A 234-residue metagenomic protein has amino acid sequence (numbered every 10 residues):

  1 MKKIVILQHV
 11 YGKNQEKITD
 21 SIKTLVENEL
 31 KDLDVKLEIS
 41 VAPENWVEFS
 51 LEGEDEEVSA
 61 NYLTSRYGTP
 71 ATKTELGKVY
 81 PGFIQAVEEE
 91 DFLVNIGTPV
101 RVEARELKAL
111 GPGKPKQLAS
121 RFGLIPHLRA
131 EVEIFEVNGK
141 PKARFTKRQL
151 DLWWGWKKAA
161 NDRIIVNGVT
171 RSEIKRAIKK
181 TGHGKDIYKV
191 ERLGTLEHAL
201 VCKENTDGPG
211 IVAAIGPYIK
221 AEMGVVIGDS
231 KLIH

Functional and structural regions predicted by a protein language model:
M1-T64, F122-H234: OB-fold/S1-family RNA-binding modules
T19-D20, D91-L93: Ser/Thr-Pro-rich, acidic low-complexity intrinsically disordered regions of eukaryotic RNA-binding
T24-L25, P99-G123: Beta-strand/loop nucleic-acid-binding surfaces
S50-E52, L93-T98: Short, acidic/hydrophobic/Gly-rich beta-strand patch recurrent on exposed beta strands that often constitutes part
E56-V79, Q117-R121: Short boundary/loop segments of OB/S1/cold-shock single-stranded nucleic-acid-binding domains
A60-Y62, F92-N95: Short, conserved acidic/polar surface loops in the N-terminal third of protein domains
T74-E90, A130-V132: Structural detector for short beta-strands of small beta-barrel domains
A86, I96, E106, I134-E136: Short, structured patches in soluble enzyme cores that scaffold and shape functional sites
